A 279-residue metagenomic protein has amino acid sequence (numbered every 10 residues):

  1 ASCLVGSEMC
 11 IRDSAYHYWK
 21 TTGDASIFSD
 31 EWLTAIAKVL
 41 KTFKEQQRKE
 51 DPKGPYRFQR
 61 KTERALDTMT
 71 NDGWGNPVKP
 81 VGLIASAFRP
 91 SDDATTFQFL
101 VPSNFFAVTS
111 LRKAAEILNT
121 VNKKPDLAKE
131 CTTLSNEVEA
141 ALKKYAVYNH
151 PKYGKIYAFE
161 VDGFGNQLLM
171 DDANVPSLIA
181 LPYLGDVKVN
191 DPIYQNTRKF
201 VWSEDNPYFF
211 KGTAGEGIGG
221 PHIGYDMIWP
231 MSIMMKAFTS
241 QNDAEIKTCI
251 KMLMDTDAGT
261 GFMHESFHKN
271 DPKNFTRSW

Functional and structural regions predicted by a protein language model:
A1-V5: Single conserved hydrophobic/aromatic residue that forms the stacking wall/gate of nucleotide- or nucleobase-binding
S7-R60: Internal, well-ordered domain-core segments that constitute the primary functional module of diverse proteins
I11, L168-K188, Y225-W279: C-terminal capping/lid segments that line or modulate ligand- or cofactor-binding pockets
I11-S26, F105-K124, I179-N190, S232-A244: Well-ordered alpha-helical scaffold segments within catalytic/enzyme domains
A25-F28, T96-L100, K273-R277: Alpha-helix N-cap/helix-initiation motif
S29-I36, A128-S135, I246: Hydrophobic packing residues in well-ordered alpha-helices of helical domains and bundles
L40-V108, V121, A128-W229: Extended ligand-binding clefts on enzyme/binding-domain cores
